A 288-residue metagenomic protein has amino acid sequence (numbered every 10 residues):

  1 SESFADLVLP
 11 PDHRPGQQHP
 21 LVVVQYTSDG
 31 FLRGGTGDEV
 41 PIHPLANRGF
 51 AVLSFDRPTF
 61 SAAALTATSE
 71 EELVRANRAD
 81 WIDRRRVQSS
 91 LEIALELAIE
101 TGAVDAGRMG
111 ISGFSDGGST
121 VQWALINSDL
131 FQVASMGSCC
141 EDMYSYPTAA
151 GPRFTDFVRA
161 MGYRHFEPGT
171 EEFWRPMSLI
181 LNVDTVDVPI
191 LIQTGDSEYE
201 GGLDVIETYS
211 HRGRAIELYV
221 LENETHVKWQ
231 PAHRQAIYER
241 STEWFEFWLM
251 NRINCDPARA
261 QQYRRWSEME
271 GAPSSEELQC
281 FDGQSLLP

Functional and structural regions predicted by a protein language model:
S1-T101, D105-G107, F114: Cap/lid segment of the alpha/beta-hydrolase catalytic domain
Q17-Q18, L32-G37, A63-A67, W123 (+3 more regions): Short, solvent-exposed loop/turn and secondary-structure capping segments
L21-Q25, A51-F55, R108-G113, V133-G137 (+3 more regions): Structural recognition of the beta-strand scaffold that forms the well-ordered cores of secreted hydrolase catalytic
V24-D29, I93-A149, S285-L287: Primarily recognizes the serine-hydrolase "nucleophile elbow" in alpha/beta-hydrolase and SGNH/GDSL folds
D29, E70-E71, R78, V133 (+1 more regions): Mobile cap/lid helix-loop segments that gate and shape the active-site cleft of serine hydrolases
D56-F60, C140, E222-E224: Short beta-to-alpha linker loops that shape the active-site pocket of alpha/beta-hydrolase fold enzymes
I126-D129, E172-E224: Serine-hydrolase catalytic core
V188-P189, E200-L203, S210-I216, E222-P288: Alpha/beta-hydrolase-fold serine-hydrolase catalytic core, especially in secreted/extracellular enzymes
